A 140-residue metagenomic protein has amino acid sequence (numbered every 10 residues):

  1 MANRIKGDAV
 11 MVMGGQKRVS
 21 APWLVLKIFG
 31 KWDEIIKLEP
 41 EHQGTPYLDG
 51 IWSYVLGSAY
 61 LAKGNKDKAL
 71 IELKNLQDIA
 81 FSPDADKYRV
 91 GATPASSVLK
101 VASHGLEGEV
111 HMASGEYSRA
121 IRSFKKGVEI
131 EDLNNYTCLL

Functional and structural regions predicted by a protein language model:
M1-I5, G15, V19-G30: Extended catalytic-interface subdomain
A2-V12, L38-Y47, N75-D86, V90-S97 (+1 more regions): Solenoid-like repeat scaffolds
A21, I51, V55, L99-A102 (+2 more regions): "A position-specific structural signal for the A-helix of alpha-solenoid helical repeats
I35: Residue(s) in the substrate-gating loop at a strand-loop-helix junction that position the organic substrate next
